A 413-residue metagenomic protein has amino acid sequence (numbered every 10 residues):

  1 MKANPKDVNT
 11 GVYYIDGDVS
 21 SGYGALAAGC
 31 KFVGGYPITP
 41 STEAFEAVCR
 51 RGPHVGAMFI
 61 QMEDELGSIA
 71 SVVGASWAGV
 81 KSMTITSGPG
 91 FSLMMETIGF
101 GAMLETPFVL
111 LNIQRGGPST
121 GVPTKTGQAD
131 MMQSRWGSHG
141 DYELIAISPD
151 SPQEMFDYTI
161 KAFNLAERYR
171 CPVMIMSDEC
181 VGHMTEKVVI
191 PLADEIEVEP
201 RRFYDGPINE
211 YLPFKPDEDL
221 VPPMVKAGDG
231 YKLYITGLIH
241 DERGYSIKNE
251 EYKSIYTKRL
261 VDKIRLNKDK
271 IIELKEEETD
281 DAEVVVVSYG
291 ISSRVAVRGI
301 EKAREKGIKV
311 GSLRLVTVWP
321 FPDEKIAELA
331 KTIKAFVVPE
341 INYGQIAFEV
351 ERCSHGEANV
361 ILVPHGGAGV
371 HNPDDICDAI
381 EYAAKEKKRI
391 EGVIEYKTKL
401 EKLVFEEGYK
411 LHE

Functional and structural regions predicted by a protein language model:
M1-W136, E143, I160, E179 (+4 more regions): Thiamine diphosphate
D16-S20, I264-V284, V297: Glycine-/acidic-rich phosphate or pyrophosphate-binding loops and their flanking alpha/beta elements
C49-H54, R259-K263, R298-S312, G356-E357: Short helix-loop-beta junction
K125-E179, P200-G206, E401-E413: Conserved thiamine diphosphate
V173-K275: Conformationally flexible catalytic loops at phosphate/diphosphate-handling active centers
S293-L329: Generic long, charged, amphipathic alpha-helical segments
E340-E413: Peripheral docking tails and interdomain loops at the edges of cofactor- or intermediate-handling domains
